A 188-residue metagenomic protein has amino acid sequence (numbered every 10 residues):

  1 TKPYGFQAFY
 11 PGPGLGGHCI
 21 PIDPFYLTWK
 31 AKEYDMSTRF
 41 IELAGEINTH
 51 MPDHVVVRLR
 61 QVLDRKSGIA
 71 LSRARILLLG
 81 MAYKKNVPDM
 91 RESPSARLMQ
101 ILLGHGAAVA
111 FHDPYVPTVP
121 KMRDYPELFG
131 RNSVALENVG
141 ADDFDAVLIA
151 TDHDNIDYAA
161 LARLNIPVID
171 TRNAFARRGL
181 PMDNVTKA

Functional and structural regions predicted by a protein language model:
T1-A188: Structural/interface elements that position substrates and couple domains in central-metabolism enzymes
